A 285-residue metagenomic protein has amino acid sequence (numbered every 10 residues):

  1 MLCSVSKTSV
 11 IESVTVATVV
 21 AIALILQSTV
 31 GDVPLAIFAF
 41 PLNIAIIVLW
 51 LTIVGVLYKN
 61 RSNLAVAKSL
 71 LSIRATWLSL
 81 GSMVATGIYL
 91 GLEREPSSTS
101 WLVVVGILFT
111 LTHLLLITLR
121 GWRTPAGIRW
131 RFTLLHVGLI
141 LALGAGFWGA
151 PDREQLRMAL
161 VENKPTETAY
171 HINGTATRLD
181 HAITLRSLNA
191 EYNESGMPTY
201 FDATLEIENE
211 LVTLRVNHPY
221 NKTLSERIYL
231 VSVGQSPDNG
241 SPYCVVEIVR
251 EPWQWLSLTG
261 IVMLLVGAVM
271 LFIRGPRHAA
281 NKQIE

Functional and structural regions predicted by a protein language model:
L2-E285: Solvent-exposed, non-transmembrane regions of integral membrane proteins
